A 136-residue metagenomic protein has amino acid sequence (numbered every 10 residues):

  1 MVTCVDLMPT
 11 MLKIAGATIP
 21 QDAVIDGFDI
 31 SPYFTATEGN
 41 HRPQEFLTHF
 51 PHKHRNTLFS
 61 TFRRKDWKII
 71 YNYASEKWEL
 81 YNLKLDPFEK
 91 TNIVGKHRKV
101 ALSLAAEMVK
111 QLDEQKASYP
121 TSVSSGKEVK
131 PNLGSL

Functional and structural regions predicted by a protein language model:
M1-T3: A short, structured beta-strand-centered segment in the mid-to-C-terminal lobe of catalytic cores from group-transfer
V5-M8, L12-L83, Q115, P120 (+1 more regions): C-terminal cap/loop subdomain of S1 sulfatases and analogous C-terminal strand-loop tails that border
L7, L83, F88-L136: Long, internal low-complexity/basic segments
